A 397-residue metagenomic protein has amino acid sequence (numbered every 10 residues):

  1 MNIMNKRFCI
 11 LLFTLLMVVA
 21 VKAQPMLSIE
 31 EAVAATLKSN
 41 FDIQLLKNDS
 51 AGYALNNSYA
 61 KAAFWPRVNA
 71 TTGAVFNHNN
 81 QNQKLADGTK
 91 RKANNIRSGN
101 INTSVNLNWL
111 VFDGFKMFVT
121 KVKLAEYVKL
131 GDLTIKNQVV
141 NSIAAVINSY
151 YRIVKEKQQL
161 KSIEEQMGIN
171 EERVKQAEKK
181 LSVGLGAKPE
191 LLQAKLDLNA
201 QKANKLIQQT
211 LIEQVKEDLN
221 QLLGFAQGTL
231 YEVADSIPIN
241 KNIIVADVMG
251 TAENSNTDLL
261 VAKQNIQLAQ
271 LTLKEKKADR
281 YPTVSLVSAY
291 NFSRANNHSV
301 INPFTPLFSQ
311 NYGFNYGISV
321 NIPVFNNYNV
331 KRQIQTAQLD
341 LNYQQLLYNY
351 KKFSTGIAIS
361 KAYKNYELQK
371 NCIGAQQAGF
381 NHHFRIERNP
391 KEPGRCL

Functional and structural regions predicted by a protein language model:
M1-A35, K84-D87, Q209-D247: Terminal intrinsically disordered/low-complexity segments used for targeting and assembly
A23-G73, N79, A187, Q227-Q270 (+1 more regions): Bacterial Sec-pathway N-terminal export signals of envelope proteins
A32, S39, L46, L110 (+20 more regions): Amphipathic alpha-helical coiled-coil segments and their boundaries
A34-Q44, A51-R67, S104-V122, L133-V140 (+6 more regions): A glycine-/polar-enriched beta->alpha junction
L45-A60, Q138, S142-K161, V215 (+2 more regions): Amphipathic alpha-helical coiled-coil segments
L55, N141-E253, N365, Q369: Periplasmic alpha-helical coiled-coil/stalk elements that build and connect Gram-negative outer-membrane
N56, A63, A70, N77 (+20 more regions): Soluble, cytosolic/nucleoplasmic coiled-coil alpha-helices used as oligomeric scaffolds and tethers in large eukaryotic
T71-W109, A234-K241, K274, V287-I322: Small/polar, glycine/serine/threonine/aspartate-rich low-complexity segments that form flexible
